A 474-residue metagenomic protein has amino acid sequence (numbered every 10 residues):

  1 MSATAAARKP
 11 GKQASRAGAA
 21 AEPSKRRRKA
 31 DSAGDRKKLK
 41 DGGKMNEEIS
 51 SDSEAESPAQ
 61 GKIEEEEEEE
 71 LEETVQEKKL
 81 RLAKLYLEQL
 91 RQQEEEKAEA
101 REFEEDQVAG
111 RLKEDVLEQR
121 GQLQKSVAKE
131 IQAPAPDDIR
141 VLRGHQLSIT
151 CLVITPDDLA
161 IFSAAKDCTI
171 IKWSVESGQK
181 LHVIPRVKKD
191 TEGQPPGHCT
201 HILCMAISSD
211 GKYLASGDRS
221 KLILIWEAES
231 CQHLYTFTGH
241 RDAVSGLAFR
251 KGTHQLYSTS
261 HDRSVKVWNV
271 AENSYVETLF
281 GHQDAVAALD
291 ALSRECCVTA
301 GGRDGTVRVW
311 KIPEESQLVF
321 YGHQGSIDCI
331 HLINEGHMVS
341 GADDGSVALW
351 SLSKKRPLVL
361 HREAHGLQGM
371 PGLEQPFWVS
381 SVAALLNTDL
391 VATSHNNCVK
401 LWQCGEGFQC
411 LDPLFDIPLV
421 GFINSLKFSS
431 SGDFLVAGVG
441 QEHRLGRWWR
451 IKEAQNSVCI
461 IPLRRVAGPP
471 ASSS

Functional and structural regions predicted by a protein language model:
S2-L147, W449-K452, P470-S474: Intrinsically disordered terminal extensions that flank WD40 beta-propeller domains in eukaryotic WD-repeat scaffold
D138, S148, D157, H198-H201 (+14 more regions): WD40/WD-repeat beta-propeller blade-loop signature
L142-I149, R186-I202, T238-V244, F280-V286 (+4 more regions): WD40/WD-repeat beta-propeller blade N-cap
V153-D158, M205-G211, G217, L247-H254 (+6 more regions): Loop/turn segments within WD40 beta-propeller blades
L159-F162, G211-A215, L224, H233-Y235 (+9 more regions): Structural hallmark of WD40 beta-propellers
A164-D167, G217-S220, T259-D262, A300-D304 (+3 more regions): Conserved strand-to-loop turn within each blade of WD40 beta-propeller repeats
I170-S174, I223-E227, L247, V265-W268 (+5 more regions): WD40-repeat beta-propellers
S429-S474: Blade-level signature of beta-propeller repeat domains, shared across WD40, Kelch, NHL, RCC1 and BNR/Asp-box propellers
